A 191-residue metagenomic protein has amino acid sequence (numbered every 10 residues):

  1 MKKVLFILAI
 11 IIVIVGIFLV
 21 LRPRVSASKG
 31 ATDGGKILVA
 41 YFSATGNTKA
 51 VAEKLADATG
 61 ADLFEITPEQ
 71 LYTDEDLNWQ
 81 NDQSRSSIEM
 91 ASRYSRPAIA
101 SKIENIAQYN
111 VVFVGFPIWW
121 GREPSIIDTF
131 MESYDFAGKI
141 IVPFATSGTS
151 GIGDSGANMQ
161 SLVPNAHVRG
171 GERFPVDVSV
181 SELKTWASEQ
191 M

Functional and structural regions predicted by a protein language model:
K3-I7, G16-M191: Active-site-proximal alpha-helix that buttresses catalytic centers in soluble enzyme cores
